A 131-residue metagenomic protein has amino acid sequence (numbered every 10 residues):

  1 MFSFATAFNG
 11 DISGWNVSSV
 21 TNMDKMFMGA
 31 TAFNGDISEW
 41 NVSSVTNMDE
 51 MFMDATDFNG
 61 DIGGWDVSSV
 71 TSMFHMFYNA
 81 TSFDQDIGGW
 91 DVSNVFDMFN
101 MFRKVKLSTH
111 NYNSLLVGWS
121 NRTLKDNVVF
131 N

Functional and structural regions predicted by a protein language model:
M1-N131: Negatively charged
